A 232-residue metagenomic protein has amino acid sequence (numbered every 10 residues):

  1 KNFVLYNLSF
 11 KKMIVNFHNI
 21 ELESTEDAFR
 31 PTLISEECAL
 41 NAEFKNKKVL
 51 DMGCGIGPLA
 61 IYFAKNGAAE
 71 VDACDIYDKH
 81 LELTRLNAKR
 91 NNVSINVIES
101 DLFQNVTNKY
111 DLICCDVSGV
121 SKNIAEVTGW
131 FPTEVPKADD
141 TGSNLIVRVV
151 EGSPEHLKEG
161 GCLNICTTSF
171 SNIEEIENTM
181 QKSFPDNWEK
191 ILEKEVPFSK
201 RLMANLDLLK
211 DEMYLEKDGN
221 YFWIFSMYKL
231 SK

Functional and structural regions predicted by a protein language model:
K1-N66, D211-L230: SAM-dependent Rossmann-like transferase core, predominantly class I methyltransferases with a strong bias toward
L22, I95-V97, W188: Generic structural signal for residues in well-ordered beta-strands
T25, I98-S100, I191-E193: Conserved beta-strand termini and adjacent loop/short-helix elements that scaffold enzyme active sites in alpha/beta
A28-P31, Y77, T141-I146: Short, conserved glycine- and acidic-residue-centered signature motifs in active-site or ligand-binding loops
E36-V106, L112-E126: Conserved SAM/SAH cofactor-binding pocket of Class I
C115-R148: Mobile active-site "lid"/loop adjacent to the S-adenosyl-L-methionine
S143-L202: Conserved Class I SAM-dependent methyltransferase catalytic core
P185-K229: Class I S-adenosyl-L-methionine
